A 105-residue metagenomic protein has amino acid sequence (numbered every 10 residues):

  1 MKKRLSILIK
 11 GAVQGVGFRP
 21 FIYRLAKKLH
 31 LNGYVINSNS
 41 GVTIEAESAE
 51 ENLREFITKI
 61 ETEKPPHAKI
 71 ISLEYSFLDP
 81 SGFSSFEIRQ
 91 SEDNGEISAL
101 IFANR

Functional and structural regions predicted by a protein language model:
M1-R105: Intrinsically disordered, low-complexity, mixed-charge
